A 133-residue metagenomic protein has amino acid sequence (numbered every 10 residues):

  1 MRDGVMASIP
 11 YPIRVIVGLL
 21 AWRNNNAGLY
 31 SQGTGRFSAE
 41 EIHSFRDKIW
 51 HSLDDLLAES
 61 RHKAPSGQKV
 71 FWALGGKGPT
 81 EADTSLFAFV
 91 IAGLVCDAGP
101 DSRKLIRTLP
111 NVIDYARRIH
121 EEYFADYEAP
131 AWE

Functional and structural regions predicted by a protein language model:
M1-E133: C-terminal alpha-helical interaction module
